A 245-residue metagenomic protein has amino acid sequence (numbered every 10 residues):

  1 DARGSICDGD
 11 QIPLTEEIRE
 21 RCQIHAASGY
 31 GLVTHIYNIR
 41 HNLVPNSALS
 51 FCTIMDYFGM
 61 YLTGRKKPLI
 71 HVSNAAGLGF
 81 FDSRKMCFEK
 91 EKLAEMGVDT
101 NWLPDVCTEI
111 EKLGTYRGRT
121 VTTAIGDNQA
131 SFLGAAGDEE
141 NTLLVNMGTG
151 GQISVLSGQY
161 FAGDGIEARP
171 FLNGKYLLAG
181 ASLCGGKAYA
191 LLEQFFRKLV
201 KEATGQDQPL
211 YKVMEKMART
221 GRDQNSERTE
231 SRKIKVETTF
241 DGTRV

Functional and structural regions predicted by a protein language model:
D1, P68-A75: Nucleotide/phosphate-binding loop and acidic/charged catalytic motifs in nucleotide-binding or -utilizing enzymes
D1-C7: Conserved beta-strand -> loop -> alpha-helix junction used to position metal-binding or nucleic-acid-contacting
G9-S28, L32-K67, G79-K90, A94-E95 (+1 more regions): Active-site core segments that coordinate phosphate-bearing ligands/cofactors across diverse enzyme families
N74-G77, T115-R117: Active-site-proximal beta-alpha loop/turn segments in soluble metabolic enzymes
N101-L103: Core-facing hydrophobic residues within beta-strands of well-ordered domains
V106-L113: Gly/charged, well-structured mid-domain segments that form the phosphate/adenylate-handling core of ATP-dependent
